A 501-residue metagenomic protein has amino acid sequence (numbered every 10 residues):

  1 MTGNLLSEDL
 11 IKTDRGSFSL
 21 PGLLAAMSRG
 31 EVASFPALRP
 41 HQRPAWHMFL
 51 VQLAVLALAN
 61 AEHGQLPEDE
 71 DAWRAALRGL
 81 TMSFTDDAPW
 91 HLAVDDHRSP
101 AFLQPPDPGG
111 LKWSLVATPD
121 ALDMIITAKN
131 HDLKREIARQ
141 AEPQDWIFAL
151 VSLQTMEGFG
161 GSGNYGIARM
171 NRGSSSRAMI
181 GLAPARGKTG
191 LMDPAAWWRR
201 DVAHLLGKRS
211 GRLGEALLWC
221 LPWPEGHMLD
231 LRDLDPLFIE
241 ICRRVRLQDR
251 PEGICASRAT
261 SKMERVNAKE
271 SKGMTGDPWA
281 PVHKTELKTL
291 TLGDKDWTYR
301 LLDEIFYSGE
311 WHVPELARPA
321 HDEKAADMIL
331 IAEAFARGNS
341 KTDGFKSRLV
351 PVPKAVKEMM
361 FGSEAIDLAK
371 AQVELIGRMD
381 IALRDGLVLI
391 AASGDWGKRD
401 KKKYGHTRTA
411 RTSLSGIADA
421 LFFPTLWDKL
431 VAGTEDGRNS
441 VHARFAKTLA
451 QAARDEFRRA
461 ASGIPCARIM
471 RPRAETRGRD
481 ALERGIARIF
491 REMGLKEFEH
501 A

Functional and structural regions predicted by a protein language model:
M1-A128, S152-A501: Extended alpha-helical scaffolding segments
K134-I137: Flanking scaffold residues of small Cys/His-coordinated metal-binding clusters
Q140-P143, R246: Cys/His/Pro-rich metal-binding microdomains
I147-L150: Short functional micro-motifs and their immediate structural scaffolds
